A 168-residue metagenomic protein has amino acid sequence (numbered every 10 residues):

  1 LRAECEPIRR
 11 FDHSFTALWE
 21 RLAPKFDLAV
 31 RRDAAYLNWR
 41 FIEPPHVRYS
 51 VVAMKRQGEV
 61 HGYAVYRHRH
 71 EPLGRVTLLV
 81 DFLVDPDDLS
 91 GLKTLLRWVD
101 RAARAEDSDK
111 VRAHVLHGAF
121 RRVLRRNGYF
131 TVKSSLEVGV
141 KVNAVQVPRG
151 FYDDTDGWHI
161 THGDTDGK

Functional and structural regions predicted by a protein language model:
L1, R9-F11, R40, R56 (+1 more regions): Active-site/acyl-donor-binding loops of N-acyltransferases
R10-R21: A short, well-structured alpha-helix characteristic of acyl/acetyltransferase catalytic modules
K25: C-terminal, beta-rich DNA-binding module of retroviral/retroelements integrases
A29-S50: Active-site rim helix/loop that mediates acceptor-substrate recognition in acyltransferases
R48-A64: Conserved beta-hairpin
